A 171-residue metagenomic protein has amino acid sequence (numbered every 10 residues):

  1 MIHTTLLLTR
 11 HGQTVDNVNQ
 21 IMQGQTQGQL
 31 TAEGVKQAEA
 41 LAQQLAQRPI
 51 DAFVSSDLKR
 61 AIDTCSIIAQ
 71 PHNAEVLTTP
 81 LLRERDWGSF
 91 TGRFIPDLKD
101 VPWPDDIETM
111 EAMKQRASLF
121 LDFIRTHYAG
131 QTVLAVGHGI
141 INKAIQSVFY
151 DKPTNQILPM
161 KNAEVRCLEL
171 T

Functional and structural regions predicted by a protein language model:
L6, Q131-G139: Generic beta-sheet signal
L7-I62, W103, E108-S118: Loop-to-helix element that buttresses phosphate recognition and phosphoryl-transfer chemistry
T14, I141-N142: Short active-site segment of divalent metal-dependent hydrolases/proteases that encodes the spacing between
V18-I21, G88-G92, V148: Short aromatic-enriched loop/helix-cap "lid" or pocket-rim segments at secondary-structure transitions that line
E39-D100: Phosphate-coordination/substrate-recognition cap region in phosphate-metabolizing enzymes
Q47-P49, I124-Q131: Glycine-rich phosphate-binding loop signature in dinucleotide/nucleotide-binding domains
I67, A144-V148: Active-site signature of alpha/beta-hydrolase-fold catalytic machinery across serine- and Asp/Cys-nucleophile hydrolases
Y150-T171: Domain-level recognition of soluble alpha/beta enzyme cores, biased toward histidine phosphatases/phosphomutases
